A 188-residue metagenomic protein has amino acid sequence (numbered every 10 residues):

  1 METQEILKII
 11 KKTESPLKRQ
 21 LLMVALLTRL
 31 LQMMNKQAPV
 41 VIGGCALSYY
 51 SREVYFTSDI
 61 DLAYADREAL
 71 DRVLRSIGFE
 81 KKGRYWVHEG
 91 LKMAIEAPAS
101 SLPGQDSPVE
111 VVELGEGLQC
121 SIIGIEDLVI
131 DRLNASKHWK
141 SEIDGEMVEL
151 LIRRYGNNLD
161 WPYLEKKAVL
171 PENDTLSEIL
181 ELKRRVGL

Functional and structural regions predicted by a protein language model:
M1-L188: Compositionally biased terminal segments of proteins
